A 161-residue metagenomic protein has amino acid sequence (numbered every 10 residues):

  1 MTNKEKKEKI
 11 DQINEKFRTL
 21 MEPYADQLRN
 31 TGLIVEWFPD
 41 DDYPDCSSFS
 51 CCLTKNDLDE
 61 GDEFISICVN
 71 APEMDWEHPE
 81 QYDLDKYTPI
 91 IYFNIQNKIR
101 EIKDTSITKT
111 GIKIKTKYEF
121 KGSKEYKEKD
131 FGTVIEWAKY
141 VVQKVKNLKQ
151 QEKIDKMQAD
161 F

Functional and structural regions predicted by a protein language model:
T2-L58: Negatively charged, low-complexity tracts enriched in Asp/Glu with abundant Ser/Thr
N3-K9, F131-A138, Q150: Short amphipathic alpha-helical segments that mediate assembly, nucleic-acid/protein binding, or membrane association
D11-N14, K113-K115, D155: Residues marking helix boundaries in flexible regions
A25, N30, Q81, K117 (+1 more regions): Generic N-terminal initiation segments characterized by hydrophobic and/or small/turn-forming residues
S48-E136: Intrinsically disordered, low-complexity regulatory segments enriched in Ser/Thr/Pro and charged residues
V145-F161: Short acidic, low-complexity intrinsically disordered linear motifs used for protein-protein interactions
